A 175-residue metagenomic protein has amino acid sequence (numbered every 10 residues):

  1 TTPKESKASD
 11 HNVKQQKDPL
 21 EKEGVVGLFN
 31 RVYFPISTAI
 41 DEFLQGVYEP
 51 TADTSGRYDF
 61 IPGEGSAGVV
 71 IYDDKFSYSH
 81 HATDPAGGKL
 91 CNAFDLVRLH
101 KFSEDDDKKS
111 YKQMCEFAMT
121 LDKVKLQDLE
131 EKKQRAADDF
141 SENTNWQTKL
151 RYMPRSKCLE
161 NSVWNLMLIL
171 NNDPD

Functional and structural regions predicted by a protein language model:
P3-S77, H81-C91, D105, K112-D175: N-terminal nucleic-acid engagement/recognition segments and initiation subdomains in replication, restriction
